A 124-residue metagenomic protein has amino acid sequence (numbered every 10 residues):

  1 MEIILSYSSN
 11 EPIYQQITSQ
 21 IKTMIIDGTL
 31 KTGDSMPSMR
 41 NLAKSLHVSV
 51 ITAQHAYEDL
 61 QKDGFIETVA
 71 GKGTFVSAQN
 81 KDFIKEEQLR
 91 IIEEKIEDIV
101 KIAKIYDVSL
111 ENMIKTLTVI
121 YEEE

Functional and structural regions predicted by a protein language model:
M1-S35, N41, R90-E124: Extreme N-terminal segment that seeds HTH/winged-HTH DNA-binding domains in transcriptional regulators
Y14, S38, K72-Q88: Short, cationic-aromatic polyanion-contact patches
T29-L30, D34, K62-G71, S77-A78: Beta-hairpin "wing" of winged helix-turn-helix
S35-L46, L60: A short alpha-helical element within helix-turn-helix/winged-helix DNA-binding domains across DNA-binding proteins
S45, K62-F65, I102, E123: Residue cluster at the C-terminal edge of the helix-turn-helix DNA-binding motif
